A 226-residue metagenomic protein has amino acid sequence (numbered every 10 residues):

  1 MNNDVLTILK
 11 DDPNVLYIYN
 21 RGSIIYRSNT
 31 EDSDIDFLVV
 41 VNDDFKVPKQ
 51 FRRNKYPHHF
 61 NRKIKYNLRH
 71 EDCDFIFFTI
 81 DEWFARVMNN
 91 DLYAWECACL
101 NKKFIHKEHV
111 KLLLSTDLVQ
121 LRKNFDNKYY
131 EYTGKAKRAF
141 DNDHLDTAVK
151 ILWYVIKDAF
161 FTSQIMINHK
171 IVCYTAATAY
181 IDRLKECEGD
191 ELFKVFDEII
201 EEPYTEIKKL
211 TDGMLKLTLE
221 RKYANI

Functional and structural regions predicted by a protein language model:
M1-D32, L38-A98, L219: Metal-dependent nucleotidyltransferase catalytic core
F37, F45, F51, F60 (+12 more regions): Phenylalanine-focused residue identity feature
P57, R62, N89, N101 (+3 more regions): A generic structural signal for solvent-exposed, polar alpha-helical segments
F78-K128: Catalytic-site signature of metal-activated, phosphate-bearing donor transferases, centered on the GT-A/GT-A-like
K107-I226: Conserved nucleotidyltransferase catalytic core and NTase-mimicking acidic/glycine-rich helix/loop elements in nucleic
